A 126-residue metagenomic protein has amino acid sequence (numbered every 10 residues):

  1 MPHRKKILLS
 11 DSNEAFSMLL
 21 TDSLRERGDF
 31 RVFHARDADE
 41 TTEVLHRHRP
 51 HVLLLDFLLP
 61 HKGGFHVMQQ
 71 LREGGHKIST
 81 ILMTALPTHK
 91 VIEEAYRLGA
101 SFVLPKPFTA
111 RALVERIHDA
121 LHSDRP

Functional and structural regions predicted by a protein language model:
E14-F33: Two-component/phosphorelay signaling modules centered on CheY-like receiver
H34-V52: Acidic, metal-coordinating helix/loop segments flanking the phosphotransfer/catalytic sites of two-component signaling
D37, G63-H66: Acidic catalytic/metal-coordinating carboxylates
E43, F65-H76: Short amphipathic alpha-helix used as the core "switch/output" element in two-component signaling
H66, P87-F102: Alpha4 helix (beta4-alpha4-beta5 surface) of REC/receiver domains from two-component response regulators
K90, F108-H118: C-terminal output helix
